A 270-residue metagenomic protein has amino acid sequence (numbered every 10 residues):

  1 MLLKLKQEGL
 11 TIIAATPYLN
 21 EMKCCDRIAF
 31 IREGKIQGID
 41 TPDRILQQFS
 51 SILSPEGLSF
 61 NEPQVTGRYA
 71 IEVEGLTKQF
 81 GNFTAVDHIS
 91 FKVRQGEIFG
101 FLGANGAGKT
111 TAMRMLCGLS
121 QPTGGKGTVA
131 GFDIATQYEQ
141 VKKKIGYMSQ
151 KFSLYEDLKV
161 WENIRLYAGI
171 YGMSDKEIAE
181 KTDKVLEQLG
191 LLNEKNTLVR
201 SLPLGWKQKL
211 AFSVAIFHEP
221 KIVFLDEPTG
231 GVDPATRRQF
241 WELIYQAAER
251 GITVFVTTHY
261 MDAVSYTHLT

Functional and structural regions predicted by a protein language model:
G125-D133, Q140-V141: Conserved ABC transporter NBD signature motif
R165, G169, K176-E194: Conserved ABC ATPase "signature" region
V223-D226: Catalytic Walker B motif of ABC-type/P-loop ATPase nucleotide-binding domains
T267-T270: Conserved small/polar residues in nucleotide/adenosyl-binding loops
